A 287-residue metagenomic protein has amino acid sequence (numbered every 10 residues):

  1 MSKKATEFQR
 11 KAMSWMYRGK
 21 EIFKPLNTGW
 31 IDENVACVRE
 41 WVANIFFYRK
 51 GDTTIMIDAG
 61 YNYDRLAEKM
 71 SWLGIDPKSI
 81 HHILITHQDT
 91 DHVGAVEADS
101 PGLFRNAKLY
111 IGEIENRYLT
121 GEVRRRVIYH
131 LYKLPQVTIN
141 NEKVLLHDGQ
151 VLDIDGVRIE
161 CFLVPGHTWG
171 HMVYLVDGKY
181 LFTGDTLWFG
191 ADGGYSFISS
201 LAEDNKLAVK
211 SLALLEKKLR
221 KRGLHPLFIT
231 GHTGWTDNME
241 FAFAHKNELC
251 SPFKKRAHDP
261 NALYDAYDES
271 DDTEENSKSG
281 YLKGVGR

Functional and structural regions predicted by a protein language model:
S2-A12, E240-P260: A cross-kingdom feature marking charged/low-complexity
S2-F8, P260-R287: C-terminal regulatory/interaction regions
S14-G19, K24-L26, W30, E113-L163 (+1 more regions): Metallo-beta-lactamase
K20-L73, V173-G184, W188-G190: Conserved beta-strand hairpin/beta-sheet module of binuclear metal-dependent hydrolase folds, prominently
A36, L84, Y110, V144-L146 (+3 more regions): Hydrophobic/aromatic beta-strand patches that form the interior of the parallel beta-sheet core in alpha/beta enzyme
I55-D58, I83-L84, C161-L163: Short catalytic-loop micro-motif centered on adjacent basic/acidic residues
Y63-R65, S71-Q150, N247-A266: Active-site HxH/HxHxD metal-binding segment of metal-dependent hydrolases
R158-P165, W169-F241, L249-P252: Metallo-beta-lactamase
